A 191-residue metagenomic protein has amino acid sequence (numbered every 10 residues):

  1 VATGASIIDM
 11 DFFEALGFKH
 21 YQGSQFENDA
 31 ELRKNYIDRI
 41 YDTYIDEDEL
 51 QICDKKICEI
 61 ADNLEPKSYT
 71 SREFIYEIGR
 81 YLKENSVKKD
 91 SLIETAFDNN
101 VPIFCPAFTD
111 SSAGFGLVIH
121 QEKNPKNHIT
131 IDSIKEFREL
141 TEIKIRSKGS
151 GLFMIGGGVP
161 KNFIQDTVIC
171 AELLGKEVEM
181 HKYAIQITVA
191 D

Functional and structural regions predicted by a protein language model:
V1-D191: Conserved catalytic alpha/beta core of Sir2/sirtuin-type deacylases, generalized to analogous enzyme cores that bind
